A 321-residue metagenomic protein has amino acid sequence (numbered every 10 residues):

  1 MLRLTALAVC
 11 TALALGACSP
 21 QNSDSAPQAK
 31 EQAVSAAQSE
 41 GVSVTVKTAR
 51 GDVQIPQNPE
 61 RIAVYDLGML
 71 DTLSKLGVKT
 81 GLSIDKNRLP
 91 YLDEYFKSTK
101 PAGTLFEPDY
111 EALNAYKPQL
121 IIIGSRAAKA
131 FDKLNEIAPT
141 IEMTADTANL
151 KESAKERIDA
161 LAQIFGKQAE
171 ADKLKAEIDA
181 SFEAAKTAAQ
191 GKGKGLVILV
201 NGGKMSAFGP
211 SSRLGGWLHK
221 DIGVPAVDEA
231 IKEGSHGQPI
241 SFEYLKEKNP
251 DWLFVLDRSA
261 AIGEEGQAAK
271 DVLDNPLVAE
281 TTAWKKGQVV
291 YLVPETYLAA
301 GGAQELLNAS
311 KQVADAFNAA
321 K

Functional and structural regions predicted by a protein language model:
L2-A8, G16-Y65, A169-V197, A260-A268 (+2 more regions): Bacterial Sec-exported substrate-binding components of ABC uptake systems
T48-R50, A102-D109, K232-I240: Short helix-initiation/N-cap motifs at beta->coil->alpha
R61, D66-A112: A short, structured surface patch at a secondary-structure boundary
N87-Y91, F208-Q238: Alpha-helical, coiled-coil/dimerization segments enriched in small aliphatic residues
K117-I123, P139, L245, N249-F254: Proline-aspartate-enriched helix->loop->beta-strand connector
I137-G203, Q288, T296-K321: Extracytoplasmic substrate-binding proteins
G202, A207, S235-R258, I262: Ligand-binding pocket segment of bilobal, Venus flytrap-like solute-binding proteins
D251-K321: Structured C-terminal subdomain patch of bacterial secreted/periplasmic proteins
